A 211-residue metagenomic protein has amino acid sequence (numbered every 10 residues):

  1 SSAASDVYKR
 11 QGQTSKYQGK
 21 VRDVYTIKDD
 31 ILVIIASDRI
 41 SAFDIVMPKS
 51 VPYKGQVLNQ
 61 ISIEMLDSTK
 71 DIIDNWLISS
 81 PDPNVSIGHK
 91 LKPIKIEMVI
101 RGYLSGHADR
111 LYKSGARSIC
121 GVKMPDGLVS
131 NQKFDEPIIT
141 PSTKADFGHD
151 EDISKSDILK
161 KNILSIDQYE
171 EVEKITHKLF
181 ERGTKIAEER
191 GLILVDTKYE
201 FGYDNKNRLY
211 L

Functional and structural regions predicted by a protein language model:
S1-Y8: Short, small-residue-biased leader/transition segments that mark boundaries at the very start of proteins
R10-Y17, E189-G191: Short, solvent-exposed secondary-structure boundary motifs
Q13-D135: Conserved ATP-binding subdomain of kinase catalytic cores across diverse folds
D23, K198-E200: Short, surface-exposed charged micro-motifs
I31, I35-F43, N131-I166: Residues forming anionic-ligand binding surfaces in small-molecule and nucleic-acid pockets of primarily soluble enzymes
L164-V195: A long amphipathic alpha-helix within ATP-dependent nucleotide-binding catalytic cores
E200-L211: Catalytic activation segment of kinase domains across protein kinase-like and atypical kinase folds
